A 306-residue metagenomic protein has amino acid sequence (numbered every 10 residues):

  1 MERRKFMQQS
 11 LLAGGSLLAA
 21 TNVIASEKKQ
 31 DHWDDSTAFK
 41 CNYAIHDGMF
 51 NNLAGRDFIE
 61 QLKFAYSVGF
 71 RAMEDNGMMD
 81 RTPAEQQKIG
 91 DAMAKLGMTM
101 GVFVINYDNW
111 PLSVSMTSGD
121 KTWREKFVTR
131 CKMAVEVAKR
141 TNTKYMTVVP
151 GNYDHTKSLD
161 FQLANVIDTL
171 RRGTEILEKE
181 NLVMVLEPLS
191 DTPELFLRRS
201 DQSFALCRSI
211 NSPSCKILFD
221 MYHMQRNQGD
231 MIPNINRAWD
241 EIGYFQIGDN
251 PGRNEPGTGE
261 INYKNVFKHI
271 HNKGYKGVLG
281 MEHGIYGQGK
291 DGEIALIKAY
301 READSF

Functional and structural regions predicted by a protein language model:
E2-Y66, L197-F219, H223-F306: Histidine-acidic metal/acid-base catalytic patches
S10-A19, W33-T37, M116-K216: Active-site acidic/histidine proton-transfer and metal-coordination neighborhood in alpha/beta enzyme cores
A44-G48, E74-N76, G101-V104, T147-V149 (+4 more regions): A cross-family glycoside hydrolase active-site/sugar-binding cleft signature
M49-N51, M79, N106-P111, N152-D154 (+4 more regions): Feature marks short, surface-exposed loop/turn motifs that line or immediately flank catalytic pockets and channel
G69, L96-G97, N142, N181 (+3 more regions): Glycine-centered loop/turn motif at secondary-structure junctions
R71, D75-D168, K276, M281 (+1 more regions): Structural motif corresponding to the early beta-alpha repeats
K88-K95, R172-G173, N234, V266-H269: Catalytic-core regions built around general acid/base machinery
